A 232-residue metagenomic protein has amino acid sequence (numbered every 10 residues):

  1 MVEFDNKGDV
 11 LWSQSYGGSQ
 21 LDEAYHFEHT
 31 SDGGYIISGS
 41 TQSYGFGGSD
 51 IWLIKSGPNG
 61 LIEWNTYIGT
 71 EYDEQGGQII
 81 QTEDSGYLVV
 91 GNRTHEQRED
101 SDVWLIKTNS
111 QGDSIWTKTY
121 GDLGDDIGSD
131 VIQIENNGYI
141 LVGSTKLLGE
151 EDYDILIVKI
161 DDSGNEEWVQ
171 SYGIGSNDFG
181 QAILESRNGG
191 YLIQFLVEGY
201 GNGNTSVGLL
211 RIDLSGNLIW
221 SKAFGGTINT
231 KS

Functional and structural regions predicted by a protein language model:
M1-S232: A sequence-level/structural motif corresponding to short, flexible coil/turn segments enriched in small polar residues
